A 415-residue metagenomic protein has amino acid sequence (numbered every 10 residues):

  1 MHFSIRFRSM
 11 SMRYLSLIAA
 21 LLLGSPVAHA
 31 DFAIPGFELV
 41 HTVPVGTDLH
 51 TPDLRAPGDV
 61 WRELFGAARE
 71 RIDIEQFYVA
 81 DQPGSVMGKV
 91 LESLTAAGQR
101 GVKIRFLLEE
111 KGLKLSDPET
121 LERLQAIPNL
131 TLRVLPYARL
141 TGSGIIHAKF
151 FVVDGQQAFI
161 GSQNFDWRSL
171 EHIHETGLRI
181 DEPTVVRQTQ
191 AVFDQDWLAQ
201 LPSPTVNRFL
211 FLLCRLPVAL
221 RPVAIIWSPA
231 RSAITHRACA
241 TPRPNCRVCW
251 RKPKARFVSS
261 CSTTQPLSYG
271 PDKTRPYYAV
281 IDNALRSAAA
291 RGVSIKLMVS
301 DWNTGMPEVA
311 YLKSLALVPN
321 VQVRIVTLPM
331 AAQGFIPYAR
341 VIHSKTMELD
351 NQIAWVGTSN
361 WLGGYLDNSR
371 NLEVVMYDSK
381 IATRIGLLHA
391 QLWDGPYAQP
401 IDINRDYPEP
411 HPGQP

Functional and structural regions predicted by a protein language model:
H2-R6, H29-P415: Charged, low-complexity intrinsically disordered terminal segments
F3-L15: Bacterial N-terminal signal peptides that target proteins for export
Y14-S25: Bacterial N-terminal signal peptides
